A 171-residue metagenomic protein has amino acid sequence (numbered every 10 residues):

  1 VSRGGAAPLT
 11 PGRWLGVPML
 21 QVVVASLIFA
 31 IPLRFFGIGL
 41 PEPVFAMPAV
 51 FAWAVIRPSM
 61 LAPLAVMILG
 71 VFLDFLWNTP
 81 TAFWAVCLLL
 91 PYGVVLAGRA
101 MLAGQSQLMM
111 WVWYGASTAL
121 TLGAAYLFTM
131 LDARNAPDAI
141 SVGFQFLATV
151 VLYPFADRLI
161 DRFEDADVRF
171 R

Functional and structural regions predicted by a protein language model:
V1-R171: Terminal, non-globular segments
